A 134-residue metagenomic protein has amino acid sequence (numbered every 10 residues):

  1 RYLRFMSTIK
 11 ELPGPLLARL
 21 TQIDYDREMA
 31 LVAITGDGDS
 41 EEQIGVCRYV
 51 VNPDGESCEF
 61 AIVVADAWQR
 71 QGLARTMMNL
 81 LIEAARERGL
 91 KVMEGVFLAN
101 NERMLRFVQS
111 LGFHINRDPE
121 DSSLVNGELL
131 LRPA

Functional and structural regions predicted by a protein language model:
R1-A134: Long, contiguous binding/interaction regions
